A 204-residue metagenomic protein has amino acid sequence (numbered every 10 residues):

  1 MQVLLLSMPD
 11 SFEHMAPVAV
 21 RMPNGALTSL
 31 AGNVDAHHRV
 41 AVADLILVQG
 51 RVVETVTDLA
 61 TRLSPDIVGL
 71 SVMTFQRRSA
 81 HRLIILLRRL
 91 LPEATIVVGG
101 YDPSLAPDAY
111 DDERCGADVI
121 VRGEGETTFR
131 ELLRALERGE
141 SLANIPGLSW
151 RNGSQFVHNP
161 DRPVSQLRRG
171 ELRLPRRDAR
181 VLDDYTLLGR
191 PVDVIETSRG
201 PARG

Functional and structural regions predicted by a protein language model:
M1-L4: Extreme N-terminal starter segment of soluble prokaryotic enzymes
L6-P9, E13, A43, S71 (+2 more regions): Short hydrophobic segments within beta-strands
S11-E13, V157, Q166, A202-G204: Short, acidic Gly/Pro/Ser/Thr-rich loop/turn segments
E13-L27: Glycine- and acidic-residue-enriched helix-capping/strand-helix junction motifs
V20, N33-L167: Glycine-rich beta-alpha loop elements in corrinoid/cobalamin-binding modules across cobalamin-dependent enzymes
M22, R176-G204: Radical SAM [4Fe-4S] cluster-binding motif and immediate context
A26-V34: Short, charged N-terminal beta->alpha structural module
E171-L174: Glycine/tryptophan-enriched, flexible segments
